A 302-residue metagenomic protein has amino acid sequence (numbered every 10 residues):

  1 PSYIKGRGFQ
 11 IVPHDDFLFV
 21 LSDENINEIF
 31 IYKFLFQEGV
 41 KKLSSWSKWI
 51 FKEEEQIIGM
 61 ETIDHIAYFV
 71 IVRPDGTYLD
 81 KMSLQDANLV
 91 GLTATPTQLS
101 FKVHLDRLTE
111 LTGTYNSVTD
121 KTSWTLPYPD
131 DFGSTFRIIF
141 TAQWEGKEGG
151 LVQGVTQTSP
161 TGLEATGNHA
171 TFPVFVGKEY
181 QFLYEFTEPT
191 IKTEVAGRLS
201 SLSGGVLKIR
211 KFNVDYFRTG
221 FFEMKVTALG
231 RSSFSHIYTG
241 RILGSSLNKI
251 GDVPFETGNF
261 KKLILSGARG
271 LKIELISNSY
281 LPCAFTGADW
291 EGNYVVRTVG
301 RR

Functional and structural regions predicted by a protein language model:
P1-R302: Beta-sheet repeat architectures centered on beta-propellers
